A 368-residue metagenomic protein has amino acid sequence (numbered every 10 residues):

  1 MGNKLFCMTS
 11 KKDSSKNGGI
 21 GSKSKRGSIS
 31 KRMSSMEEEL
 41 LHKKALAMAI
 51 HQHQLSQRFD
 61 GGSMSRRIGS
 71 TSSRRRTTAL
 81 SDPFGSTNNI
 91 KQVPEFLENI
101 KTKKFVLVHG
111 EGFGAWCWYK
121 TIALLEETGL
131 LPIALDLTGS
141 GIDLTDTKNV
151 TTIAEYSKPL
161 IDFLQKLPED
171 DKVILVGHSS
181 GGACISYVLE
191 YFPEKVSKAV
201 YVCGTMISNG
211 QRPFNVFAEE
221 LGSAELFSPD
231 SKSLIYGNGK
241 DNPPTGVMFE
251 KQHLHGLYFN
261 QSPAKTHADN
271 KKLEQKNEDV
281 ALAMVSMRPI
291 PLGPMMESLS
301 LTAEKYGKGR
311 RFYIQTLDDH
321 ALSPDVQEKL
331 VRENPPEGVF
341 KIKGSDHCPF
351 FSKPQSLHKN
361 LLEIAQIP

Functional and structural regions predicted by a protein language model:
N3-S14, P335-P368: Catalytic active-site module of serine/aspartate enzymes centered on a nucleophile-bearing elbow/loop
R76, F84-P94, L131, L137-I174 (+2 more regions): Active-site loop/oxyanion-hole signature of alpha/beta-hydrolase fold enzymes
G110-G114, H178-S180: Active-site glycine-rich loops that stabilize anionic/oxyanionic intermediates across multiple enzyme folds
G112-K120, P132: Serine-hydrolase catalytic-loop signature spanning alpha/beta hydrolases and amidase-signature enzymes
G177-Y187: Glycine-rich nucleophile elbow surrounding the catalytic serine of serine-hydrolase chemistry
E190-K251: Flexible "cap/lid" loop of the alpha/beta hydrolase fold
A199, R310-D319: Conserved strand-to-loop "acid loop" that flanks and positions the catalytic carboxylate
H320-V326, S352: Conserved alpha/beta-hydrolase "acid-adjacent" motif
